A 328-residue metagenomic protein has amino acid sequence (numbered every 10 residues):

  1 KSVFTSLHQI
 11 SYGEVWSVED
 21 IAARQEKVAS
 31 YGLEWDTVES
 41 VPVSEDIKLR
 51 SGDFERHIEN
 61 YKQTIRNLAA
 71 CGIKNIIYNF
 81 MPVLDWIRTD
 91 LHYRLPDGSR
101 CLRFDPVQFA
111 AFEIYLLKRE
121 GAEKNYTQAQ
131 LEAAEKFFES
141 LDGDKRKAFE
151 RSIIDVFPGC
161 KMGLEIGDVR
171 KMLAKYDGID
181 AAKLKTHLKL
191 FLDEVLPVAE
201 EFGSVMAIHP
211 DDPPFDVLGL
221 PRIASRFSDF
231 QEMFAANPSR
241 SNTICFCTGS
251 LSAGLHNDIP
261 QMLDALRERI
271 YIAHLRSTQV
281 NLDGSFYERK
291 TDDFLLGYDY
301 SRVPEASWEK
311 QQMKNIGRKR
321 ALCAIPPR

Functional and structural regions predicted by a protein language model:
S6-A22, L218: Glycine-rich, proline-tolerant flexible connector loops at the mouths of alpha/beta enzymes
L7, T37-E39, I77-P82, P210: Glycine-rich, histidine-containing beta strand-loop boundary motifs that form or position
A29, D46-S51, E55-Y61, R66-I76 (+5 more regions): Histidine-acidic metal/acid-base catalytic patches
L33-K48: A short glycine/small-residue-enriched secondary-structure motif
I77-R100, D105: Long, hydrophobic, well-ordered secondary-structure blocks that form the structural core and pocket-lining surfaces
L102-N125: A gly/proline- and charged-residue-enriched helix-loop-helix capping module
